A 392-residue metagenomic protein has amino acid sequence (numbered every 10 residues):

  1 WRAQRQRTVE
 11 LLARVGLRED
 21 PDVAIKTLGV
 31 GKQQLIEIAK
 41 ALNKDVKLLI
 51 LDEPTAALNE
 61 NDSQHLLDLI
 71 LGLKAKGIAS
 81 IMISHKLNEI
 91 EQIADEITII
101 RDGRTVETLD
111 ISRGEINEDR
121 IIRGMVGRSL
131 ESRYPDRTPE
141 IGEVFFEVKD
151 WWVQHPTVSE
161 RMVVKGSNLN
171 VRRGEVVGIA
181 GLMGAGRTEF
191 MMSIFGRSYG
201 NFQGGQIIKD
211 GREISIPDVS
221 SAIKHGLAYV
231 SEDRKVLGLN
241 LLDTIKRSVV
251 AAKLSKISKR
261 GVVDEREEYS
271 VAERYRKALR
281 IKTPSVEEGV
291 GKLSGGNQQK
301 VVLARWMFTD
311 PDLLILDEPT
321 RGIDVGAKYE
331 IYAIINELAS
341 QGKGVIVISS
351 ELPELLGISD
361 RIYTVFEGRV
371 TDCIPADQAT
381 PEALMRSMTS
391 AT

Functional and structural regions predicted by a protein language model:
W1-T392: Glycine-rich phosphate-binding loops of nucleotide-dependent enzymes
